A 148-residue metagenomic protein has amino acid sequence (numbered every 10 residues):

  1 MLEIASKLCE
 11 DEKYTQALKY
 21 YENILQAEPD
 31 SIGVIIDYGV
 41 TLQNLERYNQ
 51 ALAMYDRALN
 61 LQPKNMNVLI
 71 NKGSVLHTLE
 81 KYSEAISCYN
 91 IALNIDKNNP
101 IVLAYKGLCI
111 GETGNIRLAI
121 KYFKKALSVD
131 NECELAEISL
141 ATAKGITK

Functional and structural regions predicted by a protein language model:
C9, I36, Q43, I70 (+3 more regions): Position-specific recognition of the canonical hydrophobic site in helix A of tetratricopeptide repeat
N23-Q26, D56-N60, N90-N94, L127-S128: Conserved structural position within tetratricopeptide repeats
I32-G33, M66-N67, P100-I101, E134-L135: Helix-start (N-cap) detector for alpha-helical repeat units in TPR-like alpha-solenoids, especially tetratricopeptide
